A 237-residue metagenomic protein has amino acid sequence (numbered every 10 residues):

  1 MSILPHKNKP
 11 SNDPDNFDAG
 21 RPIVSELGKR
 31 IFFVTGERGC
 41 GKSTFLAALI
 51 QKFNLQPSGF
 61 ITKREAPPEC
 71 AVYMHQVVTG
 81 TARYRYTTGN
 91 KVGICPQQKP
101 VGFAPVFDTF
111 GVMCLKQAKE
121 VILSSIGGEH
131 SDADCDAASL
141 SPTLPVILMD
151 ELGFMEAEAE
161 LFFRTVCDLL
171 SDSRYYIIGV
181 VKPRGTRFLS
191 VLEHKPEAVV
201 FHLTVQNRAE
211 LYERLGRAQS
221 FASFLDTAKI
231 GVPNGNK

Functional and structural regions predicted by a protein language model:
P22-K29: Phosphate-binding P-loop
V34: Hydrophobic anchor at the beta1->P-loop junction of P-loop NTPases
R38: The conserved Walker
K42: Conserved lysine of the Walker
F45: Hydrophobic positions on the alpha1 helix immediately C-terminal to the Walker A/P-loop
I50-Q97: N-terminal phosphate/diphosphate-binding loop that engages ATP/GTP or pyrophosphate donors across diverse enzyme folds
I94-L161, C167: Phosphate-binding/switch loop-helix module in NTP-utilizing enzymes
L152-N234: Replace "adjacent to P-loop NTPase cores in ATP/GTP-dependent enzymes" with "adjacent to NTP-binding cores
